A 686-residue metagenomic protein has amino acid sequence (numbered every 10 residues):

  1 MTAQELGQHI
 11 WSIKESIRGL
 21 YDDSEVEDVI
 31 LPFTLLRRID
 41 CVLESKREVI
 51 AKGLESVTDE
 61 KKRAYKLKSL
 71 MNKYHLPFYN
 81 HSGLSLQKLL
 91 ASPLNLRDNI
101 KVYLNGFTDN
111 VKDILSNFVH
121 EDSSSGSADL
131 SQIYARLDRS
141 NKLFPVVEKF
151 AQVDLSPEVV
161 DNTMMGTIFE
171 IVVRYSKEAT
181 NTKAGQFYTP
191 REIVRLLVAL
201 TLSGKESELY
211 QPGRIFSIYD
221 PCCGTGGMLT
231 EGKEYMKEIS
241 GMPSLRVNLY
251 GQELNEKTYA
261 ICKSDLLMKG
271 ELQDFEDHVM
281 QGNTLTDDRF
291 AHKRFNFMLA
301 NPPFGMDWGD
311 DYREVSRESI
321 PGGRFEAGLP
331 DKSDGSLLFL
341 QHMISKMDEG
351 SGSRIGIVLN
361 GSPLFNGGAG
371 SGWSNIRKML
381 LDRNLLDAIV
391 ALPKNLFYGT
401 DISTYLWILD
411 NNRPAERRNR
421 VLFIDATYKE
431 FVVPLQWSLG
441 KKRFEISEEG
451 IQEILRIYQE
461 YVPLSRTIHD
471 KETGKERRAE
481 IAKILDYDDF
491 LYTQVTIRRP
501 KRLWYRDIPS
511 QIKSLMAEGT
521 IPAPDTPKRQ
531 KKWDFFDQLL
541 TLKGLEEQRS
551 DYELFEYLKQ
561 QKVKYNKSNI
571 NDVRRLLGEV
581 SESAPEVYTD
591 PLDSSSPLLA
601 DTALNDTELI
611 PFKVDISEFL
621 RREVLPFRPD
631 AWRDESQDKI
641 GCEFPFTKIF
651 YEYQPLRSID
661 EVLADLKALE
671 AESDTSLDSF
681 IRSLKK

Functional and structural regions predicted by a protein language model:
M1-K205, D274, H278-T284, A391-K394 (+2 more regions): Non-catalytic, mostly N-terminal accessory regions of nucleic-acid modification and defense proteins
S12, S16, E25-R38, L197 (+3 more regions): Conserved Class I SAM-dependent methyltransferase catalytic core
L20, G309-D334, S362-G372, P393-G399 (+3 more regions): Short, contiguous acidic/charged loop-to-helix segments that flank catalytic cores in large enzymes
V147-E148, K177, M242, F275-M280 (+4 more regions): Short acidic (Asp/Glu) and glycine-rich catalytic loops that position anionic groups and cofactors
Q186-A300, F304-V315, P321-E326, L337 (+6 more regions): Conserved S-adenosyl-L-methionine
T230, A260, A300-P302, L337-S345 (+11 more regions): Feature representing long, continuous alpha-helical segments
R294-F295, D334-S336, G350-N360, L386-D387 (+12 more regions): Active-site lining segments that contact anionic ligands and/or coordinate catalytic metals
Y398-K513: Flexible, glycine-/basic-rich loop-and-beta segments that form/coincide with the SAM-dependent methyltransferase
